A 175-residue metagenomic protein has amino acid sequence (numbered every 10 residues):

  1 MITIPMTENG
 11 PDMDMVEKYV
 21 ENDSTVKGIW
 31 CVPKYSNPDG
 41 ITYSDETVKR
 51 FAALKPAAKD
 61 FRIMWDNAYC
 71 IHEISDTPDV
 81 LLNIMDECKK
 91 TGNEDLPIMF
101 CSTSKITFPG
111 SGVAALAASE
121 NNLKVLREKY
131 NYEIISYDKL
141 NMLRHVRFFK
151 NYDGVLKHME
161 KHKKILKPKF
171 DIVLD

Functional and structural regions predicted by a protein language model:
M1-D175: PLP-dependent class I/II
